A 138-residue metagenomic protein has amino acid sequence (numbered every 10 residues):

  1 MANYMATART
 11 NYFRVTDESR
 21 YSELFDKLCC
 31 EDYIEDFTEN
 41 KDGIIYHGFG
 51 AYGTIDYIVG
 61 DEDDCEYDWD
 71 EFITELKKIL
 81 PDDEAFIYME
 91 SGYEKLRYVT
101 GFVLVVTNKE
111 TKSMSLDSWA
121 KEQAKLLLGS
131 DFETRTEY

Functional and structural regions predicted by a protein language model:
M1-L28, E137-Y138: Short, extreme N-terminal segment that most often corresponds to the first beta-strand
L28-C29, E39-Y138: Charged interaction segments
E35: Ligand-binding pocket scaffold of soluble enzyme catalytic domains
